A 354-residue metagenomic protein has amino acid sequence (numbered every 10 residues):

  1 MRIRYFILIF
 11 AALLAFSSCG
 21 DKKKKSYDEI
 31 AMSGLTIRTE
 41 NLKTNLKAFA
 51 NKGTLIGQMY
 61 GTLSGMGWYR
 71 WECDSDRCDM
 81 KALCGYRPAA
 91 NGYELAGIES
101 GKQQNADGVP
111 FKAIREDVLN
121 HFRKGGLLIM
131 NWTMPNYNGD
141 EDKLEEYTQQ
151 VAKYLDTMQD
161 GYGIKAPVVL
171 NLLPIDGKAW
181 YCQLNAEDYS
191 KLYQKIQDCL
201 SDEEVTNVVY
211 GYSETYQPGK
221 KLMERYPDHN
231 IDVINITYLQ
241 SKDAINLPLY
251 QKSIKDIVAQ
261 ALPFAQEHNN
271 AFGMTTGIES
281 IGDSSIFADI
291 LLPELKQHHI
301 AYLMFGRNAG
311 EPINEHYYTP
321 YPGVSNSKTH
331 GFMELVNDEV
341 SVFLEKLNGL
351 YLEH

Functional and structural regions predicted by a protein language model:
A15-S18: C-terminal motif of bacterial Sec signal peptides marking the signal peptidase cleavage site
K22-A90, N105, L291, E339-V340 (+1 more regions): N-terminal module-boundary/linker segments of secreted carbohydrate-active enzymes
E40-N41, W71-M80, K112-E116, V151-Y154 (+3 more regions): Alpha-helical scaffolding within the catalytic cores of extracellular/periplasmic polymer-degrading hydrolases
T54-G61, N270-H354: Substrate-binding cleft of secreted/luminal carbohydrate-active enzymes
Q58-M59, V169-L173, Y193-K220, N269-G282 (+1 more regions): Aromatic-lined carbohydrate-recognition surfaces of secreted/lumenal glycan-active proteins
L63-C73, I98-K112, Y147, S213-K220 (+3 more regions): Acidic-and-aromatic substrate-binding clefts and catalytic sites of carbohydrate-active enzymes
A89-Y93, K221-Q251, G306: Aromatic- and acid-rich polysaccharide-binding/catalytic face of secreted or lumenal carbohydrate-active enzymes
A96-N207: Substrate-binding cleft of extracellular glycoside hydrolase catalytic domains
